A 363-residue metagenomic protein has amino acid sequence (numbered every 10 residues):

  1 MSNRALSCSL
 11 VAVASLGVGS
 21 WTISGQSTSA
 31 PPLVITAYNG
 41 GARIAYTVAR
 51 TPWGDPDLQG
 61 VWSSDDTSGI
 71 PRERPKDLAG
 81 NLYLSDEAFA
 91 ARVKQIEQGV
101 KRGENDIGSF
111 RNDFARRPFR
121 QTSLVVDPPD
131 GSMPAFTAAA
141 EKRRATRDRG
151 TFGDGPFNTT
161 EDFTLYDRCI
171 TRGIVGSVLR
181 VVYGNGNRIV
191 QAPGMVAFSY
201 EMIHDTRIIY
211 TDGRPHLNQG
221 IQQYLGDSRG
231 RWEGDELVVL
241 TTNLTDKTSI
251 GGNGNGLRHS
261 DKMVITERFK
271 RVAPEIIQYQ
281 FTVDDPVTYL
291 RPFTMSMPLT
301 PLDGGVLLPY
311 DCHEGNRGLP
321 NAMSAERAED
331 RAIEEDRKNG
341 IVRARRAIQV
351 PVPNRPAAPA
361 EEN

Functional and structural regions predicted by a protein language model:
S2-L6, L10, G19-N363: PEST-like low-complexity, intrinsically disordered acidic/proline/serine-rich tracts that flank trafficking/processing
A14: Substrate/cofactor-recognition hotspot
